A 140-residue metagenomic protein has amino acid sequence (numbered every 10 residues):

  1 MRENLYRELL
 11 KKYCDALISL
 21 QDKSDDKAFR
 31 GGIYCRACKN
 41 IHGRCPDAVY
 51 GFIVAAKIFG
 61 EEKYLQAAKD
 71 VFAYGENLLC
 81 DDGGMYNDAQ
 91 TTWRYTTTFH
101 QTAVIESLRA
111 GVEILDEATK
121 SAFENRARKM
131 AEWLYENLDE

Functional and structural regions predicted by a protein language model:
M1-D47, V54, I58, E62-A73 (+2 more regions): Low-complexity, Ser/Thr/Pro/Gly-enriched N-terminal "stalk/linker" regions
C14, F72, Q101, I105-L108 (+1 more regions): Generic structural signal for well-ordered alpha-helices, preferentially at hydrophobic/aromatic core positions
I18, A73-N77, Q90, E132-D139: HEAT/HEAT-like alpha-solenoid repeats
C38-A56, T92-R109, E140: Well-ordered alpha-helical segments within folded domains of soluble proteins
F59, A110-S121: Inter-helical turn/loop segments and adjacent helix faces that build the functional surface of alpha-helical bundle
F72, M85, T91-Y95, S121: Eukaryotic non-catalytic interaction scaffolds in large regulatory proteins
D81-Q90, E113-D116: Flexible helix-coil transition and linker loops at the boundaries of alpha-helical arrays
E117-E140: Eukaryote-skewed repeat-based solenoidal scaffolds used as protein-protein interaction platforms, primarily
